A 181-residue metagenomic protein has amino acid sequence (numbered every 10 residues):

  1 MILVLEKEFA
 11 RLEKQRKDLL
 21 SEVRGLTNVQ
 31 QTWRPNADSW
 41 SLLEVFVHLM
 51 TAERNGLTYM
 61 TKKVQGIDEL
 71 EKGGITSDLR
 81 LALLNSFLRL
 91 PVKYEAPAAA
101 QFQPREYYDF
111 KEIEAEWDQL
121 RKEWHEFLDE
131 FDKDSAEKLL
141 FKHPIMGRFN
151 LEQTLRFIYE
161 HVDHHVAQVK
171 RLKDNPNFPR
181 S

Functional and structural regions predicted by a protein language model:
M1-K17: Extreme N-terminal tail/first-helix region
I2-L3, W40, Q101-K111, F149-Q153: Short coil/turn segments at secondary-structure junctions
L5, L12, L42, I113-W117 (+1 more regions): Hydrophobic packing residues in well-ordered alpha-helices of helical domains and bundles
R16-L19, E53, W117, R121-W124: Hydrophobic alpha-helical core bundles mediating ligand binding, dimerization, or RNAP-core interactions
W33-L84, E123-E130, D134-S181: Short, contiguous alpha-helical
L81-S135: Acidic/histidine-rich alpha-helical segments that form the ligand environment of transition-metal centers
